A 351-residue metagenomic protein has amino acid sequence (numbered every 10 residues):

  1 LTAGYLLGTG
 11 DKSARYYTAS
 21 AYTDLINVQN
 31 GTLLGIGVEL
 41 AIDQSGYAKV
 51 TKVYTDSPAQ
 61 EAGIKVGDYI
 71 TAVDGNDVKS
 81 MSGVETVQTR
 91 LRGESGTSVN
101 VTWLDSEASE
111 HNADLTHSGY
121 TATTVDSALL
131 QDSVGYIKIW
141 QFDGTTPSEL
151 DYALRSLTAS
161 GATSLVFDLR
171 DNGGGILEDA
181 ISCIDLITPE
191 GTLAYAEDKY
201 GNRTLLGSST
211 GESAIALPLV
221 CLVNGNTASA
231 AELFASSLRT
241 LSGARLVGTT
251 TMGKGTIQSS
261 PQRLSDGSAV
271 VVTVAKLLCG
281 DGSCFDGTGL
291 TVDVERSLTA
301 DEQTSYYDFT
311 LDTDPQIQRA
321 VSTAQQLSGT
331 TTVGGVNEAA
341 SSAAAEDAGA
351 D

Functional and structural regions predicted by a protein language model:
L1-K49, S98-V99, D105-D114, T124 (+2 more regions): Extended, small/polar residue-biased N-terminal targeting/export presequences and adjacent propeptide/linker tracts
A3, L7, G144-P147, A228 (+4 more regions): Electropositive phosphate-/nucleotide-binding environments in soluble metabolic enzymes
Q29-A72, N76-S80, G144-P147, A275: PDZ/PDZ-like domain segments forming the peptide/carboxylate-binding groove, activating on the N-terminal beta-strands
T51, Q60-A62, V66, D74-D77 (+1 more regions): Cleft-lining beta-strand/loop regions that shape enzyme active-site pockets
T71, L104, L278-C279: Hydrophobic alpha-helical segments, especially N-terminal targeting/anchoring helices
Q258-Q262, V270-Q303: Conserved P-loop NTPase
F285, T304-L311, P315-A340, A350-D351: Conserved functional hotspot residues or short segments at active or partner-binding sites across diverse domains
